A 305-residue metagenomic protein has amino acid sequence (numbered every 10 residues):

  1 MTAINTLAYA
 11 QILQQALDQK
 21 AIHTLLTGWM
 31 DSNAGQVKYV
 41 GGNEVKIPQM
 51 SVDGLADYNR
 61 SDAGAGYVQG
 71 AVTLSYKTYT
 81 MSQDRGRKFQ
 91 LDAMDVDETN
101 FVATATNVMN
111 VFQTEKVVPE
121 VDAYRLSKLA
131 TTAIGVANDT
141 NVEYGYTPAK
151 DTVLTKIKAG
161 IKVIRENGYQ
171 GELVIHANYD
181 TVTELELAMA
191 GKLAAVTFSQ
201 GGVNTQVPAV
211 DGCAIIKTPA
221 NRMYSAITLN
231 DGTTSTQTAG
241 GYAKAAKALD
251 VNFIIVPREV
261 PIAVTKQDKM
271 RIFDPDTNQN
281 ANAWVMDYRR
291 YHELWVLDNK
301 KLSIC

Functional and structural regions predicted by a protein language model:
M1-Y79, E293-L297, L302: N-terminal "assembly arms/tails" that initiate or stabilize quaternary assembly in self-assembling proteins
T2-T6, L17, L25, K38 (+6 more regions): Signature of extracytoplasmic/envelope-associated structural regions
E44, E172, G212, V251-F253 (+1 more regions): A residue-level signal for beta-strand positions that form part of recognition/binding surfaces within mature
I47, L74-N138, K156, R165-Y179 (+1 more regions): Long, contiguous amphipathic alpha-helices that act as assembly "spine/axial" helices in icosahedral shell and virion
D57-S61, L187-A188, I227-L229, T265-D268 (+3 more regions): Short conserved micro-motifs at the rims of enzyme active sites and ligand-binding pockets
T131, D180-E184, N221-Y224, D298 (+1 more regions): Short, catalytically relevant binding-site loops at active-site mouths
G135-V207: Extended, solvent-exposed, turn-rich assembly/linker loops in the middle of proteins
V207-P275: Glycine/small-residue-rich hydrophobic helix-like segments
